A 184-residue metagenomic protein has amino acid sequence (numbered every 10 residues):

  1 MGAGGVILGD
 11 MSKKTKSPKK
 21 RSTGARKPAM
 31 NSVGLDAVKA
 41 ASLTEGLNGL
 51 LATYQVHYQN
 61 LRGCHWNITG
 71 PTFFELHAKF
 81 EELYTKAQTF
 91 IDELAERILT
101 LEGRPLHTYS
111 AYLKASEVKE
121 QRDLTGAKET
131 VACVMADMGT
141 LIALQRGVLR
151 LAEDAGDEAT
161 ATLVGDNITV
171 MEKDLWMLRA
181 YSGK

Functional and structural regions predicted by a protein language model:
M1-M30: Polybasic, lysine-enriched low-complexity intrinsically disordered terminal tails
S12, T53, R97-T108, T140 (+2 more regions): Alpha-helix capping/hinge segments and adjacent helical runs
P28-L50, A127, V134: Disorder-to-helix initiation segments
G34-S42, H57-L83, V148-A159: Helix-loop segments that flank and shape redox-cofactor active sites
L51, Y58, H65, Y84 (+6 more regions): A structural signal for well-ordered alpha-helices, especially hydrophobic packing surfaces of coiled-coils
T69-A111: Conserved alpha-helical segments that form or flank metal/cofactor-binding pockets of metalloenzymes
F74, E81-D92, L151-I168, E172-M177: Charged, amphipathic alpha-helical segments and their flanking helix caps
D92, E96, L113-D166: Acidic/histidine-rich alpha-helical segments that form the ligand environment of transition-metal centers
